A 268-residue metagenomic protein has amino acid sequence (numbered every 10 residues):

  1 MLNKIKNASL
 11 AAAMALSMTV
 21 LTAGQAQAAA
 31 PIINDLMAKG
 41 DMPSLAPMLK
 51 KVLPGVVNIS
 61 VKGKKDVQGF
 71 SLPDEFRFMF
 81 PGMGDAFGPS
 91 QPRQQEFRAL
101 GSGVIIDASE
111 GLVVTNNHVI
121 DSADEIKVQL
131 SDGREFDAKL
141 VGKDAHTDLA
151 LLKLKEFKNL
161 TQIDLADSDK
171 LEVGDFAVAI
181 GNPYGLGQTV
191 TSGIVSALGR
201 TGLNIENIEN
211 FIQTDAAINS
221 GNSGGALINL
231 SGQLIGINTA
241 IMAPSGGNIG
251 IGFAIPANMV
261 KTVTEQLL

Functional and structural regions predicted by a protein language model:
L2-A12: Bacterial N-terminal signal peptides that target proteins for export
A12-M14, F253: Alpha-helical transmembrane segments of multi-pass inner-membrane proteins, especially transporters/permeases
L16-A26: C-terminal segment of classical bacterial N-terminal signal peptides
Q27-L268: Serine-dependent protease modules
